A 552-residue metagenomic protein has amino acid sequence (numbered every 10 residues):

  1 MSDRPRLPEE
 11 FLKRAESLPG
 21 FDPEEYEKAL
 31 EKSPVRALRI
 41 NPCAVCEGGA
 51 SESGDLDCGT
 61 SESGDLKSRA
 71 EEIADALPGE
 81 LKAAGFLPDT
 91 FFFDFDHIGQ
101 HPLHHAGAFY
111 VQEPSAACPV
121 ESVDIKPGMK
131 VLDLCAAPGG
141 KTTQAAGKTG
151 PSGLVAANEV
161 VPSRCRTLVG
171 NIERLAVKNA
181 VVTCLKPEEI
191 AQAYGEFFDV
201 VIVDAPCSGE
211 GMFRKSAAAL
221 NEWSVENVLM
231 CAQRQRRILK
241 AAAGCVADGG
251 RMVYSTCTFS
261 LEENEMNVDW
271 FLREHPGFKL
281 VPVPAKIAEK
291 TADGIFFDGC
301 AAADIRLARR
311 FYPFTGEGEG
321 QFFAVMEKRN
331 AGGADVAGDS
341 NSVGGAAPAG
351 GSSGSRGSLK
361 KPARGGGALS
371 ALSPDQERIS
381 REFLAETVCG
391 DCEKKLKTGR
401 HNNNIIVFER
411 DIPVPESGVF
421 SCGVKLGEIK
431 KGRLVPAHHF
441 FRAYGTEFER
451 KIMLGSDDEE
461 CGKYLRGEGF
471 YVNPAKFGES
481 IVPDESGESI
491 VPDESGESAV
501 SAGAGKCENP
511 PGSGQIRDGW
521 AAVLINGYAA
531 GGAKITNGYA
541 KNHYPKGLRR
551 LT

Functional and structural regions predicted by a protein language model:
M1-L18, D22-V45, D65-A76, E319 (+2 more regions): Polybasic, low-complexity RNA-engagement segments
F86-I125, K541, P545: Class I SAM-dependent transferase core
K126, Q192-I202: A short acidic, Gly/Pro-enriched loop at the edge of an enzyme's catalytic core that lines a small-molecule cofactor
G128-C135: Conserved class I S-adenosyl-L-methionine
P138-G150: Conserved SAM-binding loop of SAM-dependent methyltransferases across substrates and taxa, primarily the Class I
G150, V246-D248: Helix-to-beta-strand junctions that scaffold the AdoMet/dcAdoMet cofactor pocket in Class I SAM-dependent enzymes
V160-G195: S-adenosyl-L-methionine
S163, D199-K240, C257-N264, F278 (+1 more regions): Mobile active-site "lid"/loop adjacent to the S-adenosyl-L-methionine
